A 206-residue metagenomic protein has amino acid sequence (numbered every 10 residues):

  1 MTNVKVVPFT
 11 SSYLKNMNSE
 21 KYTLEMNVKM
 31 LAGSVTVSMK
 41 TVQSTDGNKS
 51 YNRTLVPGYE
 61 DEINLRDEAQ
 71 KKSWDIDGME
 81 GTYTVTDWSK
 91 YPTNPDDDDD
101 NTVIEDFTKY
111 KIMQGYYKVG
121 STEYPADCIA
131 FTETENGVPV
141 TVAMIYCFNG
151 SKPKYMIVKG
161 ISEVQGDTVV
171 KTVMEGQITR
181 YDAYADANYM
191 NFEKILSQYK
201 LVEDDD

Functional and structural regions predicted by a protein language model:
M1-K49, Y116, G120, A183 (+1 more regions): N-terminal leader/targeting segments and the immediate start of mature chains
N3-S11, K15, K21, E25 (+3 more regions): Extended beta-strand-rich segments in extracellular/periplasmic secretory proteins, especially within noncatalytic
A32, A69, A126, A130 (+2 more regions): A sequence-composition feature that detects small, non-aromatic residues
G33-V103, P153, K159-T179: An acidic-aromatic
D67, D87, D106, D186-I195: Poly-acidic low-complexity segments
M79, G137, A183-Y184: Short, exposed beta-strand "edge-strand" segments with a Pro/Gly-rich flavor and a Y/T-containing core
E123, V173, R180-Y184: Short, intrinsically disordered, low-complexity terminal segments
